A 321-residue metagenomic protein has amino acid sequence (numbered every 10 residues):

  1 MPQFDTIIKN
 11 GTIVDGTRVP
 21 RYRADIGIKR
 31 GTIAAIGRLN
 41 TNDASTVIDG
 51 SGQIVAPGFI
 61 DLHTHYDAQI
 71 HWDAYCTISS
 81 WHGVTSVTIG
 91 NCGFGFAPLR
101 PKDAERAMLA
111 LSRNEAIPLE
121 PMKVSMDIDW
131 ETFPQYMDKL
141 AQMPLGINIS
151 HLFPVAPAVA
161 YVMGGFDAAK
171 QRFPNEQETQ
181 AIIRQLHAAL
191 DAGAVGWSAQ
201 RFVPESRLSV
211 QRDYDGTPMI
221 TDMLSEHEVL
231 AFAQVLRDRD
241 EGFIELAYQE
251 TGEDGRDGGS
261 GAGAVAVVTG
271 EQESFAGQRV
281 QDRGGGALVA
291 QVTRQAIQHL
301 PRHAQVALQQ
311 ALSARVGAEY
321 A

Functional and structural regions predicted by a protein language model:
M1-T6, I13-G58: Histidine-rich, glycine-flanked metal-binding segment
I7, G27, D61, T88 (+3 more regions): Structured core elements
G11, G31, G52, H63 (+3 more regions): Divalent metal-coordination and catalytic microenvironments
D15, D67, F94-P98, P157-A160 (+2 more regions): Flexible loop/turn segments at secondary-structure boundaries
I54-I78: Di-metal (Zn2+ and/or Mg2+/Mn2+) metal-binding site signature of metallo-dependent hydrolases with the MBL/beta-CASP
W72-W197: Divalent-metal coordination cores built from histidine and acidic residues
P134-L145, Q171-A264, G270, S274-A276 (+2 more regions): Histidine/acidic residue-rich metal-binding segments in metalloenzymes
T269-E273, R279-D282, V292, A296-L300 (+3 more regions): Alpha-helix boundary/capping motif
